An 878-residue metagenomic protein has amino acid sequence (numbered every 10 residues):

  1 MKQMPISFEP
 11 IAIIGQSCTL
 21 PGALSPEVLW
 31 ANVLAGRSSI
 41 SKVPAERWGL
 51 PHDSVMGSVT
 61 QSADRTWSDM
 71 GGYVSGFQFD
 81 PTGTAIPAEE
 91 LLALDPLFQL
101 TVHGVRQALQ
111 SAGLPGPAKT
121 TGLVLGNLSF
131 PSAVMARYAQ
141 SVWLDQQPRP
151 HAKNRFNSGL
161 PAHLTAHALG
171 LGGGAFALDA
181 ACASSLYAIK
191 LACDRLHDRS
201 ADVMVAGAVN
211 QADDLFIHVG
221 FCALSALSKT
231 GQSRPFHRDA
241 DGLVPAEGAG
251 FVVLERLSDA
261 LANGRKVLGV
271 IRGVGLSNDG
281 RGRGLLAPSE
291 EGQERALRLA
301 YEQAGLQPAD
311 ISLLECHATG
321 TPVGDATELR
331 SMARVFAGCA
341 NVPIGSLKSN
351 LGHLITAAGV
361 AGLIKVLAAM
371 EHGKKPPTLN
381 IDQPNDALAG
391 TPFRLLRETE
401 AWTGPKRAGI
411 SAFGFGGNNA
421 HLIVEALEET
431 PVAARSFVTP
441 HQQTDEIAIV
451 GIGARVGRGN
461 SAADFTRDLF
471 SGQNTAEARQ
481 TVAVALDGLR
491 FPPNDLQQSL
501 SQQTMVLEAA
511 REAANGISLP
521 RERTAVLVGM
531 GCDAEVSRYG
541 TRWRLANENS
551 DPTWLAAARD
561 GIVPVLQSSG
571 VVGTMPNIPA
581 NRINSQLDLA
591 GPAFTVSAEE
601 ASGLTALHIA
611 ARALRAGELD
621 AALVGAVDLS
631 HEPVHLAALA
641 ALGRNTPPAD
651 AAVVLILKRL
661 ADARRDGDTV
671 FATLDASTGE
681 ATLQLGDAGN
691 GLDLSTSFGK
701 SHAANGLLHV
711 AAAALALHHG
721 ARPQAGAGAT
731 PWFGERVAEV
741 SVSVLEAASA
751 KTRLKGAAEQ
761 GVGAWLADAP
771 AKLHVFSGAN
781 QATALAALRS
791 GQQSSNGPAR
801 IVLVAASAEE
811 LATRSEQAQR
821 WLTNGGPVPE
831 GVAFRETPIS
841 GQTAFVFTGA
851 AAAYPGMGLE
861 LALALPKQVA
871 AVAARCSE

Functional and structural regions predicted by a protein language model:
M1-E9, A88, G763, D768-Q793: An N-terminal boundary/leader segment
K2-L766: Condensing-enzyme catalytic core of the thiolase-fold
A93, R298, Q303, L351-G352 (+5 more regions): Short, well-ordered beta-strand elements within core beta-sheets of diverse protein domains
V742-A748, S777-G778, V804-A808: Short, flexible beta-strand-to-coil junctions
G778-Q781, A805, P827-E878: FabD-like malonyl-/acyl-CoA
L788-G791, R814-Q819: Short amphipathic alpha-helices in soluble, non-transmembrane regions that often serve as interface/regulatory elements
L811: Active-site helix-to-loop segments that bind/position phosphate- or nucleotide-bearing substrates and donors across
W821-G826: Extended, charge-enriched "interface" segments that sit outside catalytic cores
